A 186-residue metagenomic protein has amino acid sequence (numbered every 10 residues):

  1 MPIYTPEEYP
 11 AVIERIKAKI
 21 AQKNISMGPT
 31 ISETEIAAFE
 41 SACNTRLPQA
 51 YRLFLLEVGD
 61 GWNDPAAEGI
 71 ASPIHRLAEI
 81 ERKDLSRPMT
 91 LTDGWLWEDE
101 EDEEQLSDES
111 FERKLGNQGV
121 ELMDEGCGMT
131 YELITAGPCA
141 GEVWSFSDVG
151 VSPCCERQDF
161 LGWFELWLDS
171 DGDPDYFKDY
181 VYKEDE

Functional and structural regions predicted by a protein language model:
M1-D124: A surface-exposed partner-binding patch
I25-S26, G128, D173, F177: Intrinsically disordered or highly flexible coil/loop and linker segments, enriched in small and charged/polar residues
D60, D93-W95, E142-W144, L161 (+1 more regions): Short, low-complexity intrinsically disordered segments
D64, W97-D99, F146, E165 (+1 more regions): Intrinsic disorder/low-complexity segments enriched in polar/charged and small flexible residues
D124-G126, L168: Short leucine-rich amphipathic alpha-helical surface patches
M129-G162: Segments surrounding the PLD/"HKD" phosphodiesterase catalytic module and close analogs
C155-E186: Long, compositionally biased interface segments
